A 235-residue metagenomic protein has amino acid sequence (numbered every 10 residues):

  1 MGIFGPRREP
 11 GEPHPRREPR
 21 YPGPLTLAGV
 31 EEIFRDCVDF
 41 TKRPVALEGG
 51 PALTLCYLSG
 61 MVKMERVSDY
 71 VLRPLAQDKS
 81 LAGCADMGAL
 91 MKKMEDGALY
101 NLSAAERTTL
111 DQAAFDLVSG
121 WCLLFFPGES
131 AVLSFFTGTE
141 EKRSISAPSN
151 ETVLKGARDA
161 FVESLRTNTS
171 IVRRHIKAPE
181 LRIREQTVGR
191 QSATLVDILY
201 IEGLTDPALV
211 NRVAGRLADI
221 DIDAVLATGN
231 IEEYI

Functional and structural regions predicted by a protein language model:
M1-I235: Membrane-embedded alpha-helical signal segments
